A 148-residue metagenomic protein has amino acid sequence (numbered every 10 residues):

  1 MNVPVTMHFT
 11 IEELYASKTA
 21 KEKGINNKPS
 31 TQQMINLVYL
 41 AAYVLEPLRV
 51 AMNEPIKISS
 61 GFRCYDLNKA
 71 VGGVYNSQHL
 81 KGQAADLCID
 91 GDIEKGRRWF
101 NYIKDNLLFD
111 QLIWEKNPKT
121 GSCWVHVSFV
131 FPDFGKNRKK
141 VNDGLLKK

Functional and structural regions predicted by a protein language model:
M1-A51, R138-K148: Extracytoplasmic cell-surface/polysaccharide-interacting catalytic and binding patches
E13-T19, D66, V71, Y75 (+1 more regions): Solvent-exposed, flexible loop/coil residues
I35-A42, G61, K81, I93: Generic alpha-helical scaffold signal
A41-V44, L67, Q83, K95 (+1 more regions): Amphipathic alpha-helical interface surfaces
Y43-G72: Extended, low-complexity, intrinsically disordered C-terminal regulatory tails of eukaryotic serine/threonine kinases
A51-N53, L80-A84: Short connector loops at helix/strand junctions that flank enzyme active sites, especially segments positioning acidic
N76, K81, I89-K148: Catalytic cores and adjacent binding grooves of peptidoglycan-active enzymes
